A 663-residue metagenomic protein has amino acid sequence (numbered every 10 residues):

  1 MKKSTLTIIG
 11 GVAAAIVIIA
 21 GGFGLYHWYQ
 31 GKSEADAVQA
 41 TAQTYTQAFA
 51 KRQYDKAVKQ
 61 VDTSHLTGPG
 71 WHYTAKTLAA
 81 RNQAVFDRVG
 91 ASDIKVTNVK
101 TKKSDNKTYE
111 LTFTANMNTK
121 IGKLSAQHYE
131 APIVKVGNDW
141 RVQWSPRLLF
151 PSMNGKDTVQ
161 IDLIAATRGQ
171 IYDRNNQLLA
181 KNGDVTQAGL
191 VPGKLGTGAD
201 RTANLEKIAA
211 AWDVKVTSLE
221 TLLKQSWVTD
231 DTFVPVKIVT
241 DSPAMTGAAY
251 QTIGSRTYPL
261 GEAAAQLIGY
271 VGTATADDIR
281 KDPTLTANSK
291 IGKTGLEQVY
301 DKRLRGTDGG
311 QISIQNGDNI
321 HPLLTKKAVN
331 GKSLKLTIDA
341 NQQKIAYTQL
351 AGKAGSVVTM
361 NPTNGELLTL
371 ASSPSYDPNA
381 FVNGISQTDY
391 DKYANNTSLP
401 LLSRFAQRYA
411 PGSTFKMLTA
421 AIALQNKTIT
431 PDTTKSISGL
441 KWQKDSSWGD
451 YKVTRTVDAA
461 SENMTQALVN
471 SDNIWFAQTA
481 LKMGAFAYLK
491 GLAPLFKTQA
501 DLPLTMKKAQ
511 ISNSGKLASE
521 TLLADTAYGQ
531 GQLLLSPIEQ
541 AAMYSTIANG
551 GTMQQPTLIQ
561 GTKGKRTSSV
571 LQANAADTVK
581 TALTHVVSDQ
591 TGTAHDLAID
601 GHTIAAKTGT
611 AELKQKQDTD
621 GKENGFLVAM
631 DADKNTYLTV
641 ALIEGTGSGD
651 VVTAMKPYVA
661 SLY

Functional and structural regions predicted by a protein language model:
M1-T5: Positively charged n-region of N-terminal signal peptides that target proteins for export
L6-Q47, K51: Short, low-complexity N-terminal intrinsically disordered segments enriched in polar/charged residues
W28-K32, Q43-T46, N116-K120, D157-D162 (+12 more regions): Second-shell loop/turn segments in exported
A35-V38, N106, G122-A126, I164-A165 (+16 more regions): Solvent-exposed, acidic/flexible segments
Q39-Q47, K51, D55-K59, T202-E206 (+21 more regions): Solvent-exposed, polar/charged alpha-helical surfaces in well-ordered, non-transmembrane soluble domains, broadly
R52-Y73: Short, well-ordered alpha-helical segments enriched in acidic and aromatic residues
K56, A80-S356, Y376-P400: Extracytoplasmic/periplasmic proteins that interact with beta-lactams or build/remodel peptidoglycan
H321-L323, N361-S413, L418-E644, Y658: Beta-lactam-recognizing serine transpeptidase/beta-lactamase-like catalytic domain environment
